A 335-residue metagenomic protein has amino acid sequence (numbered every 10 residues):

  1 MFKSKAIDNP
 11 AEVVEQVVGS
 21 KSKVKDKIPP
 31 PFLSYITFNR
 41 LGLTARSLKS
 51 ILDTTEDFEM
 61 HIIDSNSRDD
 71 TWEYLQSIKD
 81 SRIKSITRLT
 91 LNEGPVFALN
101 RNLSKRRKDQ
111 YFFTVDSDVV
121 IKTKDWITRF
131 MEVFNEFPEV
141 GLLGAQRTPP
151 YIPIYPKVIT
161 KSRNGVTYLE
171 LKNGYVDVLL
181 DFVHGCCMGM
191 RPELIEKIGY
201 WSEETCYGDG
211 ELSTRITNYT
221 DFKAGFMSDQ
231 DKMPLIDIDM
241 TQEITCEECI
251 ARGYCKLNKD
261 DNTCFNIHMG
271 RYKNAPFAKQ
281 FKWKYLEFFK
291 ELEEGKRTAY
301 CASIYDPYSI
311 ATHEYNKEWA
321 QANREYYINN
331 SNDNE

Functional and structural regions predicted by a protein language model:
M1-K49: N-proximal low-complexity "stem/linker" segments adjacent to membrane-targeting elements
K49-F58: Short, acidic, metal-binding catalytic loop of nucleotide-sugar glycosyltransferases
I63-E73: A conserved acidic beta->alpha catalytic loop
L89-R106: Glycine-rich, basic loop-to-helix element that forms the pyrophosphate-binding segment of sugar-nucleotide handling
D109-V120: Short beta-strand-to-loop acidic/aromatic patch adjacent to the donor-nucleotide binding site
L143-K157: Short beta-strand-to-loop element that shapes/binds the nucleotide-sugar donor at the catalytic cleft/hinge
E170-M190: A recurrent flexible, glycine/aromatic-enriched loop bordering the glycosyltransferase active site that acts as
E203-E335: C-terminal catalytic/acceptor-binding lobe
